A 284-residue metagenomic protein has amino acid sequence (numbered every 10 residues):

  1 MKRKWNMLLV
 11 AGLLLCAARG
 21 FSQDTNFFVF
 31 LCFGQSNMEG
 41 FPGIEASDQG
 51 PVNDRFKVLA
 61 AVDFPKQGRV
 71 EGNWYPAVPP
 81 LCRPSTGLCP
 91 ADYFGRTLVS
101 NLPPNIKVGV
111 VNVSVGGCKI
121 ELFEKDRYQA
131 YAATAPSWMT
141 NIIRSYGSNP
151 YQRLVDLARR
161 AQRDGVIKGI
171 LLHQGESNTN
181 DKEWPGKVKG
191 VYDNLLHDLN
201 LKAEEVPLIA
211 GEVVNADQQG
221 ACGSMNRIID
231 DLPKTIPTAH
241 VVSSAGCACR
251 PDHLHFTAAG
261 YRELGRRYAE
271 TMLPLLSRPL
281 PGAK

Functional and structural regions predicted by a protein language model:
M1-L8: Bacterial N-terminal signal peptides that target proteins for export
L8-A17: Bacterial N-terminal signal peptides
G20: Active-site glycine/GP-rich loop and adjacent strand/helix microenvironment that borders small-molecule binding pockets
Q23-K284: Cell-envelope and extracellular/periplasmic
